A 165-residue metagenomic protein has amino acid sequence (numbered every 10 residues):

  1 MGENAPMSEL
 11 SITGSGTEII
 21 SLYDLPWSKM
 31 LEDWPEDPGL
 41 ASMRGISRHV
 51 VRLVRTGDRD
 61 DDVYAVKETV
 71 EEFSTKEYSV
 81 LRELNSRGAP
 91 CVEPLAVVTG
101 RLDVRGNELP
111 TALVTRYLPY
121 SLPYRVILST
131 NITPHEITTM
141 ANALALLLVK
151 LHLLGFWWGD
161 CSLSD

Functional and structural regions predicted by a protein language model:
G2-S15, L22, V54, E68: Low-complexity, highly charged intrinsically disordered N-terminal segments that act as targeting/localization
I20-T138, N142-G159: Conserved ATP-binding subdomain of kinase catalytic cores across diverse folds
D160, S164-D165: Catalytic-loop signature of eukaryotic-like protein kinases
